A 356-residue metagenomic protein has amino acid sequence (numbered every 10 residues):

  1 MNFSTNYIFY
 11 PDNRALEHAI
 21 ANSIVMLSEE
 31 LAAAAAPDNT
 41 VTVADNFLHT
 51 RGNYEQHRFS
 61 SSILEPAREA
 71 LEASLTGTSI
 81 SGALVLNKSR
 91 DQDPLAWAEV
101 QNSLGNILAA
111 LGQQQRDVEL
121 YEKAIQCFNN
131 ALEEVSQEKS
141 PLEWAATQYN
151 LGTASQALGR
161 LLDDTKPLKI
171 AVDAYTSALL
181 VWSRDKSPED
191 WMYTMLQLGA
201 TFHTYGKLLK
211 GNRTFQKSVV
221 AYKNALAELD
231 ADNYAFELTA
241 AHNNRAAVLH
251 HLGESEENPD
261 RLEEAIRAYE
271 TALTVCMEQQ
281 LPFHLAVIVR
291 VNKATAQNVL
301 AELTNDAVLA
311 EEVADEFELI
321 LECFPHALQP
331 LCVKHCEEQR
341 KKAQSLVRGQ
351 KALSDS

Functional and structural regions predicted by a protein language model:
M1-N106, A110, L321-S356: Flexible inter-repeat linkers and adjacent short helices within tandem amphipathic alpha-helical repeat scaffolds
A33-A35, H49-A73, A109-K123, Q156-I170 (+4 more regions): Short coil/turn connectors between adjacent alpha-helices in alpha-solenoid helical repeat scaffolds
P37, S60-L64, N87, P94 (+14 more regions): Inter-repeat boundary and helix-capping residues of tandem alpha-helical solenoids
N46-N53, L95-Q113, L142-R160, E189-K207 (+3 more regions): Conserved alpha-helical positions within TPR/SEL1-like repeat arrays
G82-N87, I125-Q137, D173-R184, V219-A231 (+2 more regions): Amphipathic alpha-helical segments of tetratricopeptide repeats
Q92, R116, K139, D163 (+7 more regions): Structural signature of alpha-solenoid helical repeat scaffolds
N106-Q113, E119-W182, T201: A generic tandem-repeat structural signature
D232-N233, L238-Q339: Ankyrin-repeat and related helical/solenoid repeat scaffolds used for protein-protein interactions
